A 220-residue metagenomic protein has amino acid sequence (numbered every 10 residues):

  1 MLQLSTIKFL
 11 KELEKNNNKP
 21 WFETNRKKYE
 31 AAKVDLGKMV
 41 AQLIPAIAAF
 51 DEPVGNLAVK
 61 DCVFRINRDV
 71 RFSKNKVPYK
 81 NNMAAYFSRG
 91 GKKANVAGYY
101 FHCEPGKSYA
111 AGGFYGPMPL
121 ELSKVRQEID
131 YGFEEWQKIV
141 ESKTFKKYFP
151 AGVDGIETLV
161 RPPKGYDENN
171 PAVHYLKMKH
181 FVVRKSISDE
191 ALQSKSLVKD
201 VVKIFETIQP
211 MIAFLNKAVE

Functional and structural regions predicted by a protein language model:
M1-I7, H174-Y175: Acidic, low-complexity proline/glycine-rich segments
S5, K15-F50, D200-E220: Contiguous, amphipathic alpha-helical segments that mediate oligomerization or scaffolding in large protein assemblies
F50-A94: Hydrophobic/aromatic-rich structural module bridging two neighboring secondary-structure elements via a short loop
R68-V70, F87-G91, P105, F114-G116 (+1 more regions): Short, flexible loop/turn elements at secondary-structure junctions
P105-R161: Compact, glycine/acidic-enriched structural inserts
Q137-L192: An amphipathic alpha-helical core segment
L192-Q193, L197, V219: Residues lining hydrophobic/aromatic ligand-binding pockets adjacent to catalytic sites
